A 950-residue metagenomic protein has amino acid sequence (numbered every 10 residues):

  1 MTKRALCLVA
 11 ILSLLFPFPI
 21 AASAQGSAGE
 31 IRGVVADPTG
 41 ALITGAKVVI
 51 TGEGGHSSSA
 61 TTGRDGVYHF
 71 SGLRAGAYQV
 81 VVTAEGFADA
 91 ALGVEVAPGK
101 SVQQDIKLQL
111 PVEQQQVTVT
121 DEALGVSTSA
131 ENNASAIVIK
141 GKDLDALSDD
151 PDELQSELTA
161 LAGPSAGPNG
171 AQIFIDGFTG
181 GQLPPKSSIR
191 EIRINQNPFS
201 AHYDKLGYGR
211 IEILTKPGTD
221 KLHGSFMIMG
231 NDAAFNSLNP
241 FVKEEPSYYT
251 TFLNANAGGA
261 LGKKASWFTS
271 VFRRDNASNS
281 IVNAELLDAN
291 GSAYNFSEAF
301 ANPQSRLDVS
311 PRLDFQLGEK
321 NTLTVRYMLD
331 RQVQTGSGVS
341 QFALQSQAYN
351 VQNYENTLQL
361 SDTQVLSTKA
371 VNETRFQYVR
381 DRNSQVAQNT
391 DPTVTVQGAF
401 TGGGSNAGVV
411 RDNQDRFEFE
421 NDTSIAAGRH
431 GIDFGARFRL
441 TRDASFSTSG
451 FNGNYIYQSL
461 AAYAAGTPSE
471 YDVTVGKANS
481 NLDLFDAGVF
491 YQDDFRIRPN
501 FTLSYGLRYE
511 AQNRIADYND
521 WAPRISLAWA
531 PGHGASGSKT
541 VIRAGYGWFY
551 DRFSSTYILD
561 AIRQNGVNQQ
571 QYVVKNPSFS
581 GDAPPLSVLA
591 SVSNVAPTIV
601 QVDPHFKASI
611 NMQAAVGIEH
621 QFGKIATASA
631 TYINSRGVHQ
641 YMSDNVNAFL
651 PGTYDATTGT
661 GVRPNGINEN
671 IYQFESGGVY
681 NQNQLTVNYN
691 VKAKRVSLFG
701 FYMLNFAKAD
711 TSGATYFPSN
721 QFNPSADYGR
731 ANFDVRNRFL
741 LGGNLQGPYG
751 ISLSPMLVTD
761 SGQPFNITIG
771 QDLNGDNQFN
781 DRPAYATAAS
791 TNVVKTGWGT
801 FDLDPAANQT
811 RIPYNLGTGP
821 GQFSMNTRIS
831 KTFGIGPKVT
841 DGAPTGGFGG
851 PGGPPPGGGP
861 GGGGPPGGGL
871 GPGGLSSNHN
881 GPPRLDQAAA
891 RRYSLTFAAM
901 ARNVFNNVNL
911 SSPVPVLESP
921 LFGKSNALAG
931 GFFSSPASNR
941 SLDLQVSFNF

Functional and structural regions predicted by a protein language model:
T2-N132, Q182-P185: Periplasm-facing N-terminal accessory domains of Gram-negative outer-membrane beta-barrel systems
F87-P217, D232-V242, Y248-N256, R274 (+7 more regions): Periplasmic N-terminal accessory/gating domains of Gram-negative outer-membrane beta-barrel systems
D121, F226-D232, T269-R273, V325-L329 (+9 more regions): Transmembrane beta-barrel strands of outer-membrane/channel proteins
G207-G209, T251-A255, L307-P311, Y354-L360 (+14 more regions): Hydrophobic, lipid-facing positions within transmembrane beta-strands of outer-membrane proteins
P246-V333, N350-Y378, P523: Transmembrane beta-barrel wall of Gram-negative outer-membrane proteins
D275, V282-Y294, L317-E319, L366-A399 (+9 more regions): A surface-exposed, glycine/aromatic-enriched loop/edge motif typical of exported proteins
S305, Q316-G488, T653-Y654, P664-E669: Replace "related TpsB outer-membrane translocases also match" with "some related outer-membrane beta-barrels such as
R514, K607-A614, H620-F950: Short, solvent-exposed micro-motifs at the edges of structured domains
